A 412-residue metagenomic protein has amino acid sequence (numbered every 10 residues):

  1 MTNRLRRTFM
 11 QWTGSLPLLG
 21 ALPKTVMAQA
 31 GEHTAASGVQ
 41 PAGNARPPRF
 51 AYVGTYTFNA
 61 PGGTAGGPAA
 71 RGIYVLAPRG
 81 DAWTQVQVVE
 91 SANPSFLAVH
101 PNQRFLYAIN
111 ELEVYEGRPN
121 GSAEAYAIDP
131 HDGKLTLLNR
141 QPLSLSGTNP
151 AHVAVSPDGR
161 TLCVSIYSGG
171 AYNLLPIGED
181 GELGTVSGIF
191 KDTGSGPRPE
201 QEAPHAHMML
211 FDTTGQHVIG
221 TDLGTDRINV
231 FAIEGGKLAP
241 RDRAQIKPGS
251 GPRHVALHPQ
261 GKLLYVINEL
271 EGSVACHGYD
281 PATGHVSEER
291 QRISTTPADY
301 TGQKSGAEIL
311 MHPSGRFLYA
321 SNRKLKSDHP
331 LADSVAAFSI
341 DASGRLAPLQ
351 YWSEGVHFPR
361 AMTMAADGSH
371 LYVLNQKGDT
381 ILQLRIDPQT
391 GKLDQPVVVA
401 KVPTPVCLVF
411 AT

Functional and structural regions predicted by a protein language model:
M1-P17: N-terminal secretory signal peptides and thylakoid transit peptides that target proteins across membranes
P23-Y56: C-terminal segment of N-terminal export signals and the immediately downstream linker at the start of the mature
T57-P61, L112-E116, G169-G170, T225 (+3 more regions): Short glycine/acidic-enriched loop and turn motifs that connect beta-strands
A77-D81, A127-K134, P176-L183, A232-K237 (+3 more regions): Short loop/turn segments immediately following beta-strands, especially the blade-tip and inter-blade linker loops
T84-V89, N139-L143, G194-P199, P240-Q245 (+3 more regions): A short beta-strand motif characteristic of beta-propeller blades
A92-P101, S146-P157, S195-T214, I246-G261 (+4 more regions): Beta-rich, blade/repeat-based domains predominating in secreted/periplasmic proteins but also intracellular
T136-H207: Asp-box/WD-like beta-propeller blade repeats and closely related beta-sheet repeat scaffolds
